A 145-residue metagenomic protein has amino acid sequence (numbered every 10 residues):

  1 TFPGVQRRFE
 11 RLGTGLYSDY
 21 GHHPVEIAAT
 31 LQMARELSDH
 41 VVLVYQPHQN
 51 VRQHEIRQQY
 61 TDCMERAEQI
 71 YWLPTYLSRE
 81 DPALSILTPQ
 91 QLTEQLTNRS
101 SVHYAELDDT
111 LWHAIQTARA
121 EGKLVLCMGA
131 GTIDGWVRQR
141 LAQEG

Functional and structural regions predicted by a protein language model:
T1-Q69: Nucleotide phosphate-binding/pyrophosphate-handling subdomain across enzymes that bind or process nucleotide phosphates
L16-S18, V102-Y104, L126-C127: Short catalytic-loop micro-motif centered on adjacent basic/acidic residues
H22, P47-N50, Y76-S78, A130-I133: Short glycine-rich anion-binding loops that position phosphate/pyrophosphate groups of nucleotides and phosphorylated
Q32-R35, Q58-D62, L87-T88, A120-E121 (+1 more regions): Short, solvent-exposed amphipathic alpha-helical segments in soluble enzyme and RNA/protein-processing domains
V44, L73, C127-M128: Short hydrophobic segments within beta-strands
Q53-E55, D81-A83, G135-Q139: Short glycine-/acidic-enriched loop or helix-start segments at secondary-structure transitions that form or flank
T61-E121: C-terminal helical cap/extension that packs against the catalytic core of soluble nucleotide-cofactor enzymes
T110-A142: A glycine-rich beta-strand to alpha-helix segment that forms a phosphate/ribose-binding loop at ligand/cofactor sites
